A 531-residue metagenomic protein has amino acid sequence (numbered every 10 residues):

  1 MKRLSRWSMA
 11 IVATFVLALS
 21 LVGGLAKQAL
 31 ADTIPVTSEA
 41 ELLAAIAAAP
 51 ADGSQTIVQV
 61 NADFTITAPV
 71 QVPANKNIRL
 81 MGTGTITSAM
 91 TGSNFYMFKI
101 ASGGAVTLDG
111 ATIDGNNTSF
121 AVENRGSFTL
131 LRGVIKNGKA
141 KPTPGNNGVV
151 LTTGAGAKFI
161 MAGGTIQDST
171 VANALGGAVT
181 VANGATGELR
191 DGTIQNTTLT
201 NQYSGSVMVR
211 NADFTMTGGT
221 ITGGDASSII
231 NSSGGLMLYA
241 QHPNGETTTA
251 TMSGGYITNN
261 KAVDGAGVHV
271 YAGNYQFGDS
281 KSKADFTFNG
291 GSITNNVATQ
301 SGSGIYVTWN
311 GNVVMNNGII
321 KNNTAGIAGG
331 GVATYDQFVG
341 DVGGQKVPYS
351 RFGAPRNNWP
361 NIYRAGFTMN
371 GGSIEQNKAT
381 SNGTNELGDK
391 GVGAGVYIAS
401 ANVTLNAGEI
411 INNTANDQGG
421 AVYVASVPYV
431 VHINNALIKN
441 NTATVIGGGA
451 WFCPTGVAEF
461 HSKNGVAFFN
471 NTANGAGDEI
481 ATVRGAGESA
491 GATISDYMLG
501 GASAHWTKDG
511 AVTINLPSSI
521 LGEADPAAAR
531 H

Functional and structural regions predicted by a protein language model:
M1-L4: N-terminal secretory signal peptides that target proteins for export/translocation
R6-M9: Short, hydrophobic alpha-helical membrane anchors of single-pass surface/secreted proteins
I11-G24: Bacterial N-terminal signal peptides
L21-T33: Sec-dependent signal peptide cleavage junction
T37-L43, Q55-I78, G84-G92, N117: N-terminal extracellular ligand-recognition/capping segment immediately after the signal peptide
A51-T56, V72-M81, M97-D114, V122-K139 (+13 more regions): Surface-exposed loop/turn motifs in large extracellular/passenger domains
G176, G302-S303, G329-G330, G419-G420 (+1 more regions): The feature encodes a structural signal of leucine-rich repeats
I446-G448, K463, G477: Acidic, glycine-rich calcium-binding repeat modules characteristic of RTX/beta-roll and related beta-solenoid repeat
